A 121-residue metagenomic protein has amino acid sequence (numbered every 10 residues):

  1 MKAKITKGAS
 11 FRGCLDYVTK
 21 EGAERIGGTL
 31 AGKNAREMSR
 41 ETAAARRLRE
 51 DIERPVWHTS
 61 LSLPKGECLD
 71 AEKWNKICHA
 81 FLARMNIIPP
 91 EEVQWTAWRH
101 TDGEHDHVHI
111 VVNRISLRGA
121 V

Functional and structural regions predicted by a protein language model:
M1-V121: N-terminal nicking endonuclease/strand-transfer module with a His-rich metal-binding environment and a catalytic Tyr
